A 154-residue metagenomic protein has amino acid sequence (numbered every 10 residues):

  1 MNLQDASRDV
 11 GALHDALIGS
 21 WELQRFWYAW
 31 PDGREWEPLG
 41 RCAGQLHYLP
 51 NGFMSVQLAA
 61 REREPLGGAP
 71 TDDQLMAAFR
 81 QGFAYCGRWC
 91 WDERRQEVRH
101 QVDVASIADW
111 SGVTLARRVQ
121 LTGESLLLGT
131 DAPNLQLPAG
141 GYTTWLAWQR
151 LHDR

Functional and structural regions predicted by a protein language model:
M1-R154: Lipid interaction determinants
